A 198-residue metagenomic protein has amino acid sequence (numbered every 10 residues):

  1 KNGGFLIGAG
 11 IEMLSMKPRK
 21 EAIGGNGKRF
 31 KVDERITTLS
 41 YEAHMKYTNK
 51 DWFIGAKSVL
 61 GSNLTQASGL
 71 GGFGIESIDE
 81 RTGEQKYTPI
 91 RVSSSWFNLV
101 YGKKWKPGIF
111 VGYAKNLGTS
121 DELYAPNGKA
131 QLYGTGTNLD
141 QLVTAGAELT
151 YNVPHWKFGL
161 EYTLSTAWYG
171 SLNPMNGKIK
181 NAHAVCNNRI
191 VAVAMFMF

Functional and structural regions predicted by a protein language model:
N2-N138: Detector for outer-membrane/organellar transmembrane beta-barrel domains, recognizing the amphipathic beta-strand
K46-N49, Y101-K103, Y151-V153, L164 (+1 more regions): Residue-level signature of outer-membrane beta-barrel architecture
A56, Y151-G159, A194-F198: Disordered, low-complexity tails and leader-like regions
S120-Y124, G159-L160, W168-K178, A182: A glycine-biased, small/acidic residue-tolerant capping/turn segment at secondary-structure junctions
L142-A145: A short, acidic, amphipathic alpha-helical segment used as a generic capping/interface helix at domain edges
E148-G170: C-terminal closing repeat unit and adjoining cap/tail of repeat-based domains
A184-F198: Outer-membrane beta-barrel "beta-signal"
